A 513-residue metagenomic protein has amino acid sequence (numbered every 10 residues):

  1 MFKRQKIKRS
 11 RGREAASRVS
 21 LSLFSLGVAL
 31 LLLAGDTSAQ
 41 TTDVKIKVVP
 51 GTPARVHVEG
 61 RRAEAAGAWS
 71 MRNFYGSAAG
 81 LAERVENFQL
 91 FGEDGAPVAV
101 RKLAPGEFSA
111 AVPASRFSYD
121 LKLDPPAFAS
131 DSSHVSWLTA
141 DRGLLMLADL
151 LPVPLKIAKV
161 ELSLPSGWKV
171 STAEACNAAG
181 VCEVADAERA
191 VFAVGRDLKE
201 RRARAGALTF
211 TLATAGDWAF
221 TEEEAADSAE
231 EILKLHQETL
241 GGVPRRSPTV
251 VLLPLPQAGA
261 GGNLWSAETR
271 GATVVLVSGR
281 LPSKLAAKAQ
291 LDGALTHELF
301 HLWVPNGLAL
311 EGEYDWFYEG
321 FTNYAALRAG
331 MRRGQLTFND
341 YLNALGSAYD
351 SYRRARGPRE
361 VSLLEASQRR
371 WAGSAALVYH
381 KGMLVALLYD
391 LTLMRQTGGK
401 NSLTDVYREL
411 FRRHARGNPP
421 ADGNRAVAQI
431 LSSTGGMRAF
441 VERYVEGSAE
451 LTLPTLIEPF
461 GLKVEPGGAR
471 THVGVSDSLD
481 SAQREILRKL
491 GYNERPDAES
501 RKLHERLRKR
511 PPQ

Functional and structural regions predicted by a protein language model:
M1-R18: N-terminal secretory signal peptides that target proteins for export/translocation
S20-A34: Bacterial N-terminal signal peptides
Q40-V48, A54-V56, R61, R84 (+1 more regions): Beta/coil-rich, acidic/histidine-enriched accessory regions frequently appended to metallopeptidases
V48-V49, S77-H134: A surface-exposed beta-strand-loop module
R72-Y75, Y119-L198: Extended, low-hydrophobicity, Ser/Thr/Pro/Gly-biased non-transmembrane segments
G80-N87, F91, L144-L150, L155-S171 (+3 more regions): Zn2+-dependent metallopeptidase catalytic core
K199-Y314, A325: Juxtacatalytic substrate-recognition/specificity segment
L310-L384, Q396-T397, R408, R412-G417: Acidic/His/Gly-enriched intrinsically disordered linker/tail segments that often contain short helix/coil "MoRF-like"
